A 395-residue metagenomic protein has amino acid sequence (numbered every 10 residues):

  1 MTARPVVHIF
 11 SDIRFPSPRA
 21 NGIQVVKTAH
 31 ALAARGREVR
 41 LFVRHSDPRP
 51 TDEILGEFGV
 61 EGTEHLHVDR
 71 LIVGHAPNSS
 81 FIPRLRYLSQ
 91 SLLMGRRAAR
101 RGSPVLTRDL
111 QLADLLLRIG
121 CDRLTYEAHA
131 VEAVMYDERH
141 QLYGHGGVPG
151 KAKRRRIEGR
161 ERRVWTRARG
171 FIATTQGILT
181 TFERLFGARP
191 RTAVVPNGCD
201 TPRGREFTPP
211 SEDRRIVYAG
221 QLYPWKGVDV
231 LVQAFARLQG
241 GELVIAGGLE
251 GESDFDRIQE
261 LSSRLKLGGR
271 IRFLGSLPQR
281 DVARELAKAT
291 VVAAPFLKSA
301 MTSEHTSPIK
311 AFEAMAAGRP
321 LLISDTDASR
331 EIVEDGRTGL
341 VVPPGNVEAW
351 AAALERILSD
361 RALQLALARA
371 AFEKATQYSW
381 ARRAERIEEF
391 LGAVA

Functional and structural regions predicted by a protein language model:
H8, I172, T208-F235, L243-A246: Conserved donor-binding/catalytic core segment of Leloir-type glycosyltransferases
K27-H30, L92-R100, D114, Y126 (+2 more regions): Membrane-proximal helix-turn-helix segments that form the acceptor-binding/catalytic region of lipid-linked
R169, L286-E304, R319-P320: Acidic donor-binding loop of glycosyltransferase active sites
G177, G198: Carbohydrate-associated surface elements
E242-Q259, G275: Glycosyltransferase donor-sugar binding loop
V292-A294, E313-I323, V333: Short hydrophobic beta-strand element within catalytic cores of glycosyltransferases and related nucleotide-activated
D335-G336, L340-V347, R356-R361: Conserved acidic donor-binding segment of nucleotide-sugar-dependent glycosyltransferases
R356, L363-Q377: A short, well-ordered alpha-helix in the C-terminal region of glycosyltransferases
